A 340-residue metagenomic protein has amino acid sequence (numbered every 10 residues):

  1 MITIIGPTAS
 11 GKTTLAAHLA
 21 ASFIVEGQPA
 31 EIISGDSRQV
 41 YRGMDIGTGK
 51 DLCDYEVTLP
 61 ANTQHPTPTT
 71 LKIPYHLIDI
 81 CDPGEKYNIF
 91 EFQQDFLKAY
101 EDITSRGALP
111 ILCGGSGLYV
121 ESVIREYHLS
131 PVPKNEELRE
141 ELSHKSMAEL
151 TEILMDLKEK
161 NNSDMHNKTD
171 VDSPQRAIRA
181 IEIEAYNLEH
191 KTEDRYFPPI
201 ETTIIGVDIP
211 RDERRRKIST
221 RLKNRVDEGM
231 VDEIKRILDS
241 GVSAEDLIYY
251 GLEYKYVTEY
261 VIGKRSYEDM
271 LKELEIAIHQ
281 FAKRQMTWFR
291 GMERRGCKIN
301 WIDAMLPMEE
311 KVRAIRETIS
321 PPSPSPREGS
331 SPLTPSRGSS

Functional and structural regions predicted by a protein language model:
M1-S320, P335: Phosphate/pyrophosphate-binding catalytic cores of soluble transferases and nucleic-acid-acting enzymes
D36, P324-G329, R337-S339: Glycine-biased, low-complexity coil/linker segments
